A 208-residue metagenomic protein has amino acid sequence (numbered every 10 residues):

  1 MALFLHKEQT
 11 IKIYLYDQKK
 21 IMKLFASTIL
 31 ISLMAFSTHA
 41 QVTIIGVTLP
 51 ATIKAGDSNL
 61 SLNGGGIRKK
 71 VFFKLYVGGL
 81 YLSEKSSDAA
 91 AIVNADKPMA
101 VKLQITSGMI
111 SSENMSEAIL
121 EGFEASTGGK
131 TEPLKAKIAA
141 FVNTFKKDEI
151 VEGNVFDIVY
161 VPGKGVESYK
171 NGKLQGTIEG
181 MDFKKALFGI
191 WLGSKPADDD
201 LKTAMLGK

Functional and structural regions predicted by a protein language model:
L3-I21: Short, Lys/Arg-enriched N-terminal segments with co-localized hydrophobic residues within the first ~10-30 amino acids
T10, M34-A35, G65, G180: Ubiquitous "structural anchor" signal
I21, F36-A40: Sec/Tat signal peptide C-region and signal peptidase I cleavage site
M22-A26: Gram-positive Sec-dependent secretion signals
S27-A35: Bacterial N-terminal signal peptides
A40-K208: Terminal leader/tail segments of proteins
